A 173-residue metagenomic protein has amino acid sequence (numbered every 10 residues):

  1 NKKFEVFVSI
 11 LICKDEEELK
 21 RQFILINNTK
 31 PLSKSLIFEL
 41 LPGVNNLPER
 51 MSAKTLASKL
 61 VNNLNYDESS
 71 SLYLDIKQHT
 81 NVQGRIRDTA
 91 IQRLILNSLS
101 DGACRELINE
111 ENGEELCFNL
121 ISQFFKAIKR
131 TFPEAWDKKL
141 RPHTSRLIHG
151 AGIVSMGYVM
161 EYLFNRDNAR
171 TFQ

Functional and structural regions predicted by a protein language model:
K3-Q173: Solvent-exposed functional surfaces
